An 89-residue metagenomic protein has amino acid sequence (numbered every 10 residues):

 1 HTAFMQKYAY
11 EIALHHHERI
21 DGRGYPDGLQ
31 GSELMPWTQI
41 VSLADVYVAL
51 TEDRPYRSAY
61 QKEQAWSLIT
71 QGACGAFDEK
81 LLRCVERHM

Functional and structural regions predicted by a protein language model:
H1-M89: Histidine- and acidic-residue-rich, metal-dependent catalytic cores
